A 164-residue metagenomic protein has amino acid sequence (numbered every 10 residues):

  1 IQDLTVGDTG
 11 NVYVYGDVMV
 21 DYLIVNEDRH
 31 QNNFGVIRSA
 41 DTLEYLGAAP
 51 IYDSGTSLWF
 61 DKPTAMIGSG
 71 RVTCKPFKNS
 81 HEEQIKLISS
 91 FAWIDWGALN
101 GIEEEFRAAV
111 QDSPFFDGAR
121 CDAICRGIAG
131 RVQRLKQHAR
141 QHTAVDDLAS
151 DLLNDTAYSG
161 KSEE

Functional and structural regions predicted by a protein language model:
I1-N26, Q31, G35-E164: Anionic ligand-binding catalytic core segments
